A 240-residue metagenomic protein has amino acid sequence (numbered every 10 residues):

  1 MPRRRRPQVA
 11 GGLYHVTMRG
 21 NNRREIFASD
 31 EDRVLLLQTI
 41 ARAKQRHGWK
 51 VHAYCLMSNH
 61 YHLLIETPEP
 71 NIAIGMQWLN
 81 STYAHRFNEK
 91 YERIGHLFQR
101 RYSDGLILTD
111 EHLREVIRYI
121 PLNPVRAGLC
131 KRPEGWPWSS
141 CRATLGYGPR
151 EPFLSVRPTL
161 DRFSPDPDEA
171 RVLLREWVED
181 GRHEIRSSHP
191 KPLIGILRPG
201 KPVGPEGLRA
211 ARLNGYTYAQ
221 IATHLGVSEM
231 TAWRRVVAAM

Functional and structural regions predicted by a protein language model:
M1-A53, M57, E66-M240: Short Pro-Cys-Gly-centered "Cys-loop" motif that presents a nucleophilic cysteine in a tight turn
H60: Short acidic-rich active-site patches of cyclic nucleotide enzymes
